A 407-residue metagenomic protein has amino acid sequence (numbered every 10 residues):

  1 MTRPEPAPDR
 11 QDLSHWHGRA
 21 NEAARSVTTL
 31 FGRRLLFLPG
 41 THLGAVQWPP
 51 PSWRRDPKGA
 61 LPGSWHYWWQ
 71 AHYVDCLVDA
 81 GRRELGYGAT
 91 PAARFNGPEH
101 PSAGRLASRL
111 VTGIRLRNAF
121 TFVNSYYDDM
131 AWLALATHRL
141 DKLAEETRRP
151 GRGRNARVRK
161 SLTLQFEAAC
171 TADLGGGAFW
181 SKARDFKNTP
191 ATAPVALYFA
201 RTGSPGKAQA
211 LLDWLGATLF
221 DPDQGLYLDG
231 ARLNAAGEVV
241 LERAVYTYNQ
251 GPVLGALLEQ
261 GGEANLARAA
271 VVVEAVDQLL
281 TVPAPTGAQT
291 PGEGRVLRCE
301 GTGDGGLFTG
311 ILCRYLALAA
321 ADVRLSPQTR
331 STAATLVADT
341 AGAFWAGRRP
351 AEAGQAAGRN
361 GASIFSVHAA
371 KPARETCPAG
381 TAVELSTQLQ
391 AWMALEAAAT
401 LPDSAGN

Functional and structural regions predicted by a protein language model:
T2-C76, A80-D128, W132, L140-D141 (+4 more regions): CBM-like carbohydrate-recognition segments
E84, A144, F199-T202, G206 (+4 more regions): Long alpha-helical scaffolds in large eukaryotic adaptor/regulatory proteins, encompassing alpha-solenoid repeat systems
A119-V123, A172, D223-Q224: Flexible helix-coil transition and linker loops at the boundaries of alpha-helical arrays
A136, L164-L174, L219, R359 (+2 more regions): Multi-pass membrane glycosyltransferase architecture that uses lipid-linked
G153-T218, P222: Aromatic- and glycine-enriched pocket-lining scaffold segments that form the walls of small-molecule binding clefts
T192-F199, G203-E259: Active-site cradle of extracellular carbohydrate-active enzymes
G251-P283: Oxyanion-binding "anion nests"
